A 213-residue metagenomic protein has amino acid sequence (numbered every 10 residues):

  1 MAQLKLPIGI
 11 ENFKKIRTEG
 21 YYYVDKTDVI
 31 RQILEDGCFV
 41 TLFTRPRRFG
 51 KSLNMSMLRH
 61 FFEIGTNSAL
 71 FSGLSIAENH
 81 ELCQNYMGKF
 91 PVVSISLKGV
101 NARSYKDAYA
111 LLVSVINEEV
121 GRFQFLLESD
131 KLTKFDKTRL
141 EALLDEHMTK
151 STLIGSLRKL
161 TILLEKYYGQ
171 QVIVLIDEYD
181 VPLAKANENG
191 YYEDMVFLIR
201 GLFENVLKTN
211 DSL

Functional and structural regions predicted by a protein language model:
M1-L213: Phosphate-binding site recognition
